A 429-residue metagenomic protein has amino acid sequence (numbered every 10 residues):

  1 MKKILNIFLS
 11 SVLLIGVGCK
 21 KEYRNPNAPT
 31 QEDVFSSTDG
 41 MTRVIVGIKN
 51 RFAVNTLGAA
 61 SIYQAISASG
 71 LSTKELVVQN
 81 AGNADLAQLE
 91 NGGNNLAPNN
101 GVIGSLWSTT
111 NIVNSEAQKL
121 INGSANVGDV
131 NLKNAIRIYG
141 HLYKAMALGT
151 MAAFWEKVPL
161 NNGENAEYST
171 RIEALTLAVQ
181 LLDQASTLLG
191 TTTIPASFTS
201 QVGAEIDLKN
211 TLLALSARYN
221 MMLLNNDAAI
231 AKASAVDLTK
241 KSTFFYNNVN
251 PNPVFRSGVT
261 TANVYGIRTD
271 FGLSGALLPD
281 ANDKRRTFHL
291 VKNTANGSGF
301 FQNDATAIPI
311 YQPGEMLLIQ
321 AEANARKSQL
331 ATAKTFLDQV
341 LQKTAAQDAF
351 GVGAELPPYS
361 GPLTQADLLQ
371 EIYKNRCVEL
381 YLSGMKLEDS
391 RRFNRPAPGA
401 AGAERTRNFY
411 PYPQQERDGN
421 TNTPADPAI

Functional and structural regions predicted by a protein language model:
M1-A28: Bacterial Sec-dependent N-terminal signal peptides
C19-A68, R395-I429: Membrane-proximal, proline-rich intrinsically disordered regions
K20, V179-G190, K209-F244: Aromatic-residue-lined binding/catalytic grooves and analogous aromatic/hydrophobic interfacial grooves in multimeric
T42, I48, G82-W155, N165-I172 (+5 more regions): Conserved, well-structured interaction surfaces
A81-E90, L224-L317, T344-Y359, Q365 (+3 more regions): Hydrophobic-face positions in mid-chain alpha helices that act as interaction patches
T150-P159, T193, M222-N225, S328: Short coil/turn linking the two alpha-helices of tandem helical-hairpin repeats
